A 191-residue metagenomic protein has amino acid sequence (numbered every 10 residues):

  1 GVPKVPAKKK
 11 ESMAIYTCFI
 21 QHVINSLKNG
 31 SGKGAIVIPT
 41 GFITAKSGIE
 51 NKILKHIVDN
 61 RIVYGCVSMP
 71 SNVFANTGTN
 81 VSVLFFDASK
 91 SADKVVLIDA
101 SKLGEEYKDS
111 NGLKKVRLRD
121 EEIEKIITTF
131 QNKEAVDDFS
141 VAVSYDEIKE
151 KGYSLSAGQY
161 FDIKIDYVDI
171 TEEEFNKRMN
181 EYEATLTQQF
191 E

Functional and structural regions predicted by a protein language model:
G1-E191: A conserved structural/catalytic subdomain of Rossmann-like adenosyl-cofactor enzymes
